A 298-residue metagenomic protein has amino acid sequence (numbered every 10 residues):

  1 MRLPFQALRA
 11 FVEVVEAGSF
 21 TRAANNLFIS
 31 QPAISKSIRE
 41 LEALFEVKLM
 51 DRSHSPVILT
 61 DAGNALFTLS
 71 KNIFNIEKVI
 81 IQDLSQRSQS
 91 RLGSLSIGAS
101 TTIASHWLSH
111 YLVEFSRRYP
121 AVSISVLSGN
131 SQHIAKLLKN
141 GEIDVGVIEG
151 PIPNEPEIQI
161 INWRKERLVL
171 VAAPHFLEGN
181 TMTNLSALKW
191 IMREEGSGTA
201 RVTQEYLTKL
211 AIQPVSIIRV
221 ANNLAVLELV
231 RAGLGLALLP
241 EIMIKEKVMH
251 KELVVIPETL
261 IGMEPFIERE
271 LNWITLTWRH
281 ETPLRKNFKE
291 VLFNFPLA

Functional and structural regions predicted by a protein language model:
V12-S30, L95: Short helix-boundary/capping micro-motifs
A23, L41-E42: Conserved amphipathic alpha-helical core elements
E42-D61: A short LG(V/I)-centered, amphipathic sequence patch enriched for acidic residue(s) preceding the LG motif
L92-E155: Central regulatory/effector-binding core of bacterial HTH transcription factors
W107, V254-A298: A late-sequence structural motif
N130-A135, K139-E142, E149, T203-I256: Hydrophobic hinge/microswitch elements
E149, E178, L188-L210, H280-V291 (+1 more regions): Secondary-structure junction motif
E157-E195: Flexible hinge/capping segments at coil-to-helix
